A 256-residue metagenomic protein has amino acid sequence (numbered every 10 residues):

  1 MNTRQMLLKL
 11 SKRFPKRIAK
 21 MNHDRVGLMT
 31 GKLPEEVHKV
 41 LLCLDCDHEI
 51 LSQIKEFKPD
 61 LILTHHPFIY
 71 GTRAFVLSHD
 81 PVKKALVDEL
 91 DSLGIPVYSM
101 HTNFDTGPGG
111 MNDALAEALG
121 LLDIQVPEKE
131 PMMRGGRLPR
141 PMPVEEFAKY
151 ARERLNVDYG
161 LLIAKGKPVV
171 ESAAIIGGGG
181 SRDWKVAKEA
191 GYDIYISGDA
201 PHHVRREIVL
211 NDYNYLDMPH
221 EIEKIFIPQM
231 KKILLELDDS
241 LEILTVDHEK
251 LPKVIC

Functional and structural regions predicted by a protein language model:
M1-C256: Active-site catalytic microenvironments in core metabolic enzymes, especially phosphate/sugar-handling
